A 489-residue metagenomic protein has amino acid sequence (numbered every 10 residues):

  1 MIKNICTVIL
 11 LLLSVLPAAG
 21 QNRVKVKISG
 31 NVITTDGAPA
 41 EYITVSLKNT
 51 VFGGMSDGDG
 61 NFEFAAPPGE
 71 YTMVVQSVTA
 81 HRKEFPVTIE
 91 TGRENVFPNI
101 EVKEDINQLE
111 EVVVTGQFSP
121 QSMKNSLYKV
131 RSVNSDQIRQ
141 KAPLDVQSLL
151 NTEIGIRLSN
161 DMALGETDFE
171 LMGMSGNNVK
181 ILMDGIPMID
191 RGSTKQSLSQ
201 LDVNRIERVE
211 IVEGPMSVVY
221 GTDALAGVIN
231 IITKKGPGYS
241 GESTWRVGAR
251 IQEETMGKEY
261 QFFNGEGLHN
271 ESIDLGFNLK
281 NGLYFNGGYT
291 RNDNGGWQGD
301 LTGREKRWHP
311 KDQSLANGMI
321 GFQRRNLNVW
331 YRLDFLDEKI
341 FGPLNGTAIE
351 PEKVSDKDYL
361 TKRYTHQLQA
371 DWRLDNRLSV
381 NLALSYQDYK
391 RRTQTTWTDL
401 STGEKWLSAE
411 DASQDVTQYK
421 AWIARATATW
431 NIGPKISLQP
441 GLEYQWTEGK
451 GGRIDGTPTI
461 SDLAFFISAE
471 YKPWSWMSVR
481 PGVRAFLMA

Functional and structural regions predicted by a protein language model:
I33-T35, T44-S46, Q76-A80, E90-R139 (+1 more regions): Short, acidic, small-residue-rich periplasmic hinge/interaction motif at the N-terminus of Gram-negative outer-membrane
T50-N61: Short, acidic Ser/Thr/Gly-rich low-complexity loop/linker segments typical of extracellular and cell-surface proteins
E63, I186-P215: Short acidic/polar hinge/loop motifs at secondary-structure boundaries that mediate gating or recognition
V130, Q147-D190, E207-R208: Extracytoplasmic beta-strand/coil segments of soluble accessory domains associated with Gram-negative outer-membrane
L201-R246: A beta-strand signature from Gram-negative outer-membrane beta-barrel systems, especially the internal plug domain
M216, K234-L275, K306: Short strand-turn segments of transmembrane beta-barrel domains in outer membranes, especially the first one or two
G282-F285, N326-V329, N376-V380, P434-L438 (+1 more regions): Repeated loop/turn-to-beta-strand initiation elements of outer-membrane beta-barrel proteins
D293-V380, Y386-K420: Flexible loop and strand-edge segments within Gram-negative outer membrane beta-barrel domains
